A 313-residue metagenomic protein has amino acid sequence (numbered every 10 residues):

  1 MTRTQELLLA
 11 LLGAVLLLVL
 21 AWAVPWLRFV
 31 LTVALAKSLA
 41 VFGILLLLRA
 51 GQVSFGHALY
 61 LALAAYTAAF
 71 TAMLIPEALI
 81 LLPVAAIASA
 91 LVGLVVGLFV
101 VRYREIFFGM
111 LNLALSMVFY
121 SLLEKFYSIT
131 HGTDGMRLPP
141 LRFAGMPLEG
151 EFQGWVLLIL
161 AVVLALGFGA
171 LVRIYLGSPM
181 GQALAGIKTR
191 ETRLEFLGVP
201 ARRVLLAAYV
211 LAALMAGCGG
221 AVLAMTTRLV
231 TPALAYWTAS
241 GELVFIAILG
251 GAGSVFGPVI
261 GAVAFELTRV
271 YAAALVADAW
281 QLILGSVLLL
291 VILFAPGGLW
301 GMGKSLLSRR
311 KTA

Functional and structural regions predicted by a protein language model:
M1-S38, E77-L81, A313: Membrane-interfacial amphipathic/re-entrant helices at transmembrane-helix boundaries
M1-V15, R137, A170, I187-V204 (+1 more regions): Cytosolic-side transmembrane-helix boundaries in multi-pass membrane proteins
L7, L11, V30-A34, L59 (+8 more regions): Hydrophobic alpha-helical transmembrane segments
P25-M73, F99-F108, I187, R193 (+1 more regions): Single transmembrane alpha-helix segments in multi-pass membrane proteins
I75-M117, I260-G261: Alpha-helical transmembrane segments within multi-pass membrane transporters and channels
L115-G150, G181, A277, G298 (+1 more regions): Extracellular/periplasmic helix-loop junction at the C-terminal end of a transmembrane helix in multi-pass membrane
E151-T231: Helix-loop-helix "hairpin" substructures at the membrane interface of multi-pass membrane proteins
L206-L290, F294: Transmembrane alpha-helical segments in multi-pass inner-membrane proteins
